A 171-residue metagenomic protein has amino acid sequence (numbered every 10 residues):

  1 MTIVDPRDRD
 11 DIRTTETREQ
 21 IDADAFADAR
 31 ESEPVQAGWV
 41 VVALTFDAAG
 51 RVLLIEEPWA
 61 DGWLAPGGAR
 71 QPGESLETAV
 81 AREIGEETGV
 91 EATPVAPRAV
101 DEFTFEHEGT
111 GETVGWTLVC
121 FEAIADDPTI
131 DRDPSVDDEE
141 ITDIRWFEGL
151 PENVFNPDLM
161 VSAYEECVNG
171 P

Functional and structural regions predicted by a protein language model:
M1-F46: Acidic, metal-coordinating catalytic segment for phosphate/diphosphate chemistry, firing primarily on the Nudix
G38, P58, A65, V114-L118: Short connector loops at helix/strand junctions that flank enzyme active sites, especially segments positioning acidic
V42, R51, D143: Conserved beta-strand and immediately adjacent loop positions that scaffold enzyme active sites
L44, V52-I55, V119-E122: Short, hydrophobic/aromatic-rich beta-strand segments within well-structured domains
D47-E86: Conserved Nudix-box catalytic region and its N-terminal flanking loop in Nudix hydrolases and closely related
R51, T93-V95: Short acidic capping loops at alpha-helix termini that bridge into adjacent secondary structure
Q71-T93, D101-L159, P171: Unchanged
A163-P171: Charge-rich, low-complexity intrinsically disordered segments
